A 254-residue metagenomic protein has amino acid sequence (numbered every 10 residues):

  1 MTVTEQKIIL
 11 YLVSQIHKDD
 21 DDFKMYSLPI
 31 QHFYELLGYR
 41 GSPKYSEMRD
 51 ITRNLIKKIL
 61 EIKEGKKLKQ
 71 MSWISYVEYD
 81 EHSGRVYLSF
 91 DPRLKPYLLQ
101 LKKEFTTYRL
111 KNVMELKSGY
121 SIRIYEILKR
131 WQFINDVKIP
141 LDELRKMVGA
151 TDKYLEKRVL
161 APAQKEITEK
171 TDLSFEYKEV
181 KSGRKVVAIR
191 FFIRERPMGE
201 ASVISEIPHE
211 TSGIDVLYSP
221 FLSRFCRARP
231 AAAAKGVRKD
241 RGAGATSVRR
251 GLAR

Functional and structural regions predicted by a protein language model:
M1-A233, A245-G251: Charged, alpha-helix-forming regions
